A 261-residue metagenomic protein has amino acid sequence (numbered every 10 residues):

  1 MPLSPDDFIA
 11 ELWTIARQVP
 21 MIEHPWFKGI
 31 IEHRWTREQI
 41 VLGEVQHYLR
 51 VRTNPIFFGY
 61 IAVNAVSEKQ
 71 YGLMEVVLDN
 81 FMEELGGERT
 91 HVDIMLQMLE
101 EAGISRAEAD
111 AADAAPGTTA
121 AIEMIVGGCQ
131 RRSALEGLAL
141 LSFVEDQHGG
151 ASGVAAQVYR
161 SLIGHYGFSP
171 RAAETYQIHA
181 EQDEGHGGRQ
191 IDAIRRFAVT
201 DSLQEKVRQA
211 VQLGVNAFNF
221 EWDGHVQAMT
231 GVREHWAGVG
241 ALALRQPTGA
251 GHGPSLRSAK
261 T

Functional and structural regions predicted by a protein language model:
M1-T261: Non-heme di-metal
